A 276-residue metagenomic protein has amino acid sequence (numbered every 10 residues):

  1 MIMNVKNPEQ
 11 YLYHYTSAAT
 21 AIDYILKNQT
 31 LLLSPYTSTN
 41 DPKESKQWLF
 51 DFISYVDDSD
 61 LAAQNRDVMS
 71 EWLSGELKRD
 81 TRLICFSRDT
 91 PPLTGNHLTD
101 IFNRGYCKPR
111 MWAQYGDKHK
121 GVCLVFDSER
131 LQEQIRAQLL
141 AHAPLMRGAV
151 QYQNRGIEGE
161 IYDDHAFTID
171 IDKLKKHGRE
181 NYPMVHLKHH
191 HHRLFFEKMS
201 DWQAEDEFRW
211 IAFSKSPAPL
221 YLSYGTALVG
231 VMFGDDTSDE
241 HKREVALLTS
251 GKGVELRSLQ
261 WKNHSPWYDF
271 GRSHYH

Functional and structural regions predicted by a protein language model:
M1-H276: Partner-binding and oligomerization surfaces adjacent to conserved cores of proteins that assemble macromolecular
